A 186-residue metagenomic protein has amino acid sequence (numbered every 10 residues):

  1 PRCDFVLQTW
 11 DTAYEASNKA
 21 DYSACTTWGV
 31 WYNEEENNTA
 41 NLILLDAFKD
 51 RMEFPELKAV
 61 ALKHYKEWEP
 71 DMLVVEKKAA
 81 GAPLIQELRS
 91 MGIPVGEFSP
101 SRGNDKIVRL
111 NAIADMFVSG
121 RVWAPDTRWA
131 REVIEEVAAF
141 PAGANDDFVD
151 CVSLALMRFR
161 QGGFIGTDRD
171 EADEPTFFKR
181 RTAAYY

Functional and structural regions predicted by a protein language model:
P1-P100, V122-Y186: RNase H-like, metal-dependent nuclease domains and their acidic two-metal-ion catalytic environment used
I93-M116: Conserved beta-strand -> loop -> alpha-helix junction used to position metal-binding or nucleic-acid-contacting
S119: Catalytic cores of nucleic-acid endonucleases
